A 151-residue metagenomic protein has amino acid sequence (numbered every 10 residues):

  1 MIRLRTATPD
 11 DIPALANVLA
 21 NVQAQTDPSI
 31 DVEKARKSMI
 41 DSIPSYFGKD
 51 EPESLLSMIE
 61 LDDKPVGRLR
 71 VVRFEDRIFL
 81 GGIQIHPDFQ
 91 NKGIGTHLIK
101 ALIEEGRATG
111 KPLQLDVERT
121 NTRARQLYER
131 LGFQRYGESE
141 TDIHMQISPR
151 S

Functional and structural regions predicted by a protein language model:
M1-D10, P149-S151: Conserved N-terminal entry element of GNAT/NAT acetyltransferase domains
T6-G82, H86-D88, I99-K100, E105 (+1 more regions): Acetyl-CoA-dependent GNAT
P87, L115-R125, T141-R150: Conserved beta-strand-loop-alpha-helix junction that forms the acyl-donor binding cleft
G93: Conserved G/P- and acidic residue-centered "switch" motifs that form tight phosphate/ATP-binding loops in soluble
T96-H97, T120-G137: Conserved active-site alpha-helix within GNAT-family acetyltransferase domains
G106-E118: Conserved GNAT acetyl-CoA-binding A-motif
